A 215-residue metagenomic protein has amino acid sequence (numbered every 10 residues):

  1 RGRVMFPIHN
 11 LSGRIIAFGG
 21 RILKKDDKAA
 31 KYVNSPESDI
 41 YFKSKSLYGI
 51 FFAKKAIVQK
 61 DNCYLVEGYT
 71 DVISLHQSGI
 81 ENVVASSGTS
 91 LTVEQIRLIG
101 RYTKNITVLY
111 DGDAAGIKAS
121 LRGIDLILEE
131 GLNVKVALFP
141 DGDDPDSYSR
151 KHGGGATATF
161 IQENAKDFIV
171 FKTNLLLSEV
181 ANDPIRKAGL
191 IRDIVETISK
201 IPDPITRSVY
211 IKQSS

Functional and structural regions predicted by a protein language model:
R1-Y102, I106, A119-S120: Phosphate-handling DNA/RNA-contact segment within nucleic-acid enzymes
P7, R14, F52-K55, S74 (+7 more regions): Alpha-helical scaffold segments in soluble metabolic enzymes
F42, Y64, V84-G88, G112 (+3 more regions): Glycine- and other small-residue-rich loops at beta-strand/loop junctions that grip anionic moieties
T70, L91, Y110-S120, L138-D143: Acidic, metal-coordinating catalytic cores used for nucleic-acid/nucleotide bond scission and strand-transfer chemistry
G79, Y102, E130, H152-G153: Short, structured coil segments at secondary-structure junctions
I96-I99, D125-I127, Q162-F168: Flexible glycine/proline-rich, aromatic-decorated loop/lid segments
T107, A119-G131: Conserved acidic, small-residue-rich alpha-beta core segments centered on
G131-S214: C-terminal or mid-to-C-terminal helical accessory/interaction module adjacent to the motor/catalytic core
